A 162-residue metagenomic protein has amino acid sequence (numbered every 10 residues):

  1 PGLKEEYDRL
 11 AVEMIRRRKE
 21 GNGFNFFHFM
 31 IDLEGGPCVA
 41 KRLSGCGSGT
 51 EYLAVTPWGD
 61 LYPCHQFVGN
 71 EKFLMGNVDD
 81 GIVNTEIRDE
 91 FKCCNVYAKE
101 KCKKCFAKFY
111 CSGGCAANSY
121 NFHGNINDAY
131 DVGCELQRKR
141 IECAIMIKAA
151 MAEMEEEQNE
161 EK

Functional and structural regions predicted by a protein language model:
P1-Y52, T56, G69-L74: Radical SAM enzyme [4Fe-4S]-AdoMet core and its adjacent flexible, acidic and glycine-rich loops/tails across
V68-K162: Flexible mid-to-C-terminal extensions adjoining Fe-S/redox cofactors in radical SAM and related proteins
